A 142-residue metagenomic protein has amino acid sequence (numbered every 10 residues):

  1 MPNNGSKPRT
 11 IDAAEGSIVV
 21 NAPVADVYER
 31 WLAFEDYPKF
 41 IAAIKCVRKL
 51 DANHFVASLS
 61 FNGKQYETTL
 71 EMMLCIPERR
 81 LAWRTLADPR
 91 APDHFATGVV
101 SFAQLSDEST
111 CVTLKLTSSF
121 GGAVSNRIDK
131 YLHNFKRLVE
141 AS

Functional and structural regions predicted by a protein language model:
M1-H54, N134, L138: Hydrophobic ligand-binding cavity/cleft-lining segments
P8, E67-L74, A82-A141: Beta-strand/loop substructures that line and gate deep hydrophobic ligand-binding cavities in soluble
S17-N21, R48, S58, E71-M73 (+1 more regions): Generic structural detector for well-ordered beta-strands
I41-I44, L59, T85-P89: Short, well-ordered turn and helix-capping elements at secondary-structure junctions
N53-F61: Ser/Thr-rich, low-complexity intrinsically disordered terminal regions
